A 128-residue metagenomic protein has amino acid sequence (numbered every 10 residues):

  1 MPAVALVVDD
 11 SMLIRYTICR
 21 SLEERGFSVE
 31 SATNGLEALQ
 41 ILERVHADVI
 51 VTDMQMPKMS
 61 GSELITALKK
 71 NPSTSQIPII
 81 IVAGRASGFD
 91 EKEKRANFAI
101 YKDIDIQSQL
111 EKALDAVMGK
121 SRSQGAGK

Functional and structural regions predicted by a protein language model:
M12-E30: Two-component/phosphorelay signaling modules centered on CheY-like receiver
S31-V49, Q109: Acidic, metal-coordinating helix/loop segments flanking the phosphotransfer/catalytic sites of two-component signaling
H46-D48, S73-P78: His-Asp phosphorelay/catalytic-motif detector in bacterial-type signaling
D53: Active-site residues of response regulator receiver
M56: Receiver (REC) domain active-site loop signature in two-component systems and cognate sites in sensor histidine kinases
I80-V82: Hydrophobic/aromatic residues positioned on beta-strands within the core alpha/beta folds
D115-K128: The C-terminal output helix
